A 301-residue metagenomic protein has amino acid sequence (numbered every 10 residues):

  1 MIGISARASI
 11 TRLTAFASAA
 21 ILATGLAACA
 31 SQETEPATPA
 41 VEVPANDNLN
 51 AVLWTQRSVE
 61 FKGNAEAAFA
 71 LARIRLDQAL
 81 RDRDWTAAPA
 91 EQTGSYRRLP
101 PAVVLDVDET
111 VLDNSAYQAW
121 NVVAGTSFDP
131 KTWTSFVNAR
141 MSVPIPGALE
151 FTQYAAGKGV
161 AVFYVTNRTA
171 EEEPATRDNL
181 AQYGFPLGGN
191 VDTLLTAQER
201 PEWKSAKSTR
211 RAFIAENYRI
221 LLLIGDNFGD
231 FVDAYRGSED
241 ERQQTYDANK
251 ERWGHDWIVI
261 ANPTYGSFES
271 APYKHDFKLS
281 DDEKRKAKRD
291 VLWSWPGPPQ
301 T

Functional and structural regions predicted by a protein language model:
I2-I4, F16-A17, G25-L105, K274-T301: Non-catalytic pre-domain segments flanking phosphatase-related domains
E33, E173-T301: C-terminal cap/substrate-recognition subdomain and adjoining C-terminal extension of metal-dependent phosphatase-like
A70, I74, P146, E150-Q153 (+4 more regions): Solvent-exposed, polar/charged alpha-helical surfaces in well-ordered, non-transmembrane soluble domains, broadly
D77, R81, Y117, Q153-A161 (+3 more regions): Sec-exported extracytoplasmic/periplasmic mature domains
L80-Q92, V162-N167, G189-D192: Surface-exposed patches in mature extracellular/periplasmic domains of secreted proteins
A119-A139: A solvent-exposed, charged loop/short amphipathic helix patch at secondary-structure junctions
S135-F163, A170-E171: Short, acidic loop-to-helix structural element flanking the phosphoryl-transfer center in phosphate-processing enzymes
